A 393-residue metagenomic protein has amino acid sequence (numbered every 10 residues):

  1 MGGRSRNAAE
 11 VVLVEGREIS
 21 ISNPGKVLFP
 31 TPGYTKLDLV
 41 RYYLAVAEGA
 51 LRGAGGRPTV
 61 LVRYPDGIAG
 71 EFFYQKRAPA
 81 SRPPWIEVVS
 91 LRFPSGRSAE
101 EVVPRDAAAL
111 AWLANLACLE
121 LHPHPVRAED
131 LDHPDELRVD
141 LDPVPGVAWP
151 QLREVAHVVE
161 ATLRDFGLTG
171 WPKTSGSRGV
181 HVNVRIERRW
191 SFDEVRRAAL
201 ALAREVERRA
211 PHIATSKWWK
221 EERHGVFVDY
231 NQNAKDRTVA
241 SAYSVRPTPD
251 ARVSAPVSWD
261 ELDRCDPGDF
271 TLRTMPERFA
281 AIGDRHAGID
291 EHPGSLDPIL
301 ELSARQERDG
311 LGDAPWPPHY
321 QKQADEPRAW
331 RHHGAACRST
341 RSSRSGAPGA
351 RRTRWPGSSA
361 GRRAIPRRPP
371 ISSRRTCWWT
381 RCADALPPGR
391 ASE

Functional and structural regions predicted by a protein language model:
M1-Y34, V40, L51, G55-G56 (+6 more regions): C-terminal accessory nucleic-acid interaction domains of nucleic acid-metabolism proteins
G2-E18, A45-P145, W149, R153-H157 (+2 more regions): SsDNA-processing nucleotidyl-transfer enzymes
Y42, W149-L168, V195-A210: Long, well-ordered alpha-helical scaffolding segments within enzyme catalytic domains, especially pronounced
L61-Y64, G170-G176, S216-K220: Short beta-strand
P150, K173, I186-R188: Nucleic-acid 5′ end/cap handling module spanning
T174-V184: Short, conserved phosphate-binding/catalytic loop or strand-edge motifs used in phosphoryl-/nucleotidyl-transfer
N183-R196: Catalytic palm subdomain of template-directed nucleic-acid polymerases, centered on the conserved carboxylate motif
